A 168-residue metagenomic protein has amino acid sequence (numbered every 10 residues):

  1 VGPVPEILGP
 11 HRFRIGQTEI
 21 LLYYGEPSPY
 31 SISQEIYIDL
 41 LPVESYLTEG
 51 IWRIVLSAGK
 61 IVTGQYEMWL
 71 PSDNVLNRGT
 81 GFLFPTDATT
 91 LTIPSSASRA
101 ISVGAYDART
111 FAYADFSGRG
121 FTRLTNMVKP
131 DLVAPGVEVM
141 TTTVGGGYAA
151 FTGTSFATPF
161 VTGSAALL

Functional and structural regions predicted by a protein language model:
V1-L168: Loop-rich non-cytosolic ectodomains and luminal regions
